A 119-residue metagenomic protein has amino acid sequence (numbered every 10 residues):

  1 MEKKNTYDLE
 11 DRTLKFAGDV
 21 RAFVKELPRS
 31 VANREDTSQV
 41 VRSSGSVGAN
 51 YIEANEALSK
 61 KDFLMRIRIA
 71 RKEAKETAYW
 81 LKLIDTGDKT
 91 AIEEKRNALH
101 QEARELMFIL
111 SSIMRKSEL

Functional and structural regions predicted by a protein language model:
M1-E53, A57-L119: Short, C-terminally biased terminal segments at protein or domain edges
